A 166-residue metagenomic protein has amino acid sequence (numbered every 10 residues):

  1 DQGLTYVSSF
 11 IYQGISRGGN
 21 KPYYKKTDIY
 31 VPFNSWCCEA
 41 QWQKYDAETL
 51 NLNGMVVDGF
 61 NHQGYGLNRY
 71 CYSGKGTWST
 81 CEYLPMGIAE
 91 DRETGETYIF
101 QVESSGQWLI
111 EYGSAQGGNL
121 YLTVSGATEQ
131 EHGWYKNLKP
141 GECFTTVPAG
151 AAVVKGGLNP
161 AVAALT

Functional and structural regions predicted by a protein language model:
D1-L165: N-terminal accessory beta-strand-rich subdomains and adjacent acidic, glycine-rich linkers that precede catalytic cores
